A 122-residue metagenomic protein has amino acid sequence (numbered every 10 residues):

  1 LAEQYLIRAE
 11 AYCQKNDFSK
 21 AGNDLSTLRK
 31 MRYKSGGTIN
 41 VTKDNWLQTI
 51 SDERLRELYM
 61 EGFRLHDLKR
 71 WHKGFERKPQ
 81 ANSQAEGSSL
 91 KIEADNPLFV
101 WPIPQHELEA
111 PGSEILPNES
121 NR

Functional and structural regions predicted by a protein language model:
L1-R122: Acidic/polar-rich alpha-helix caps and helix-coil junctions
